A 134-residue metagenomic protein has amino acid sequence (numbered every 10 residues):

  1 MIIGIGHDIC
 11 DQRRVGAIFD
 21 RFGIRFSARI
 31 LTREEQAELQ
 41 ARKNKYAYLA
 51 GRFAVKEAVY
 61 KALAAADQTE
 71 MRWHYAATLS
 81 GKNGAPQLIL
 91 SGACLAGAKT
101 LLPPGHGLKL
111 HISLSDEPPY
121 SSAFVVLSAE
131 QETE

Functional and structural regions predicted by a protein language model:
M1-E134: Core catalytic alpha/beta fold that binds nucleotide/phospho-ligands
